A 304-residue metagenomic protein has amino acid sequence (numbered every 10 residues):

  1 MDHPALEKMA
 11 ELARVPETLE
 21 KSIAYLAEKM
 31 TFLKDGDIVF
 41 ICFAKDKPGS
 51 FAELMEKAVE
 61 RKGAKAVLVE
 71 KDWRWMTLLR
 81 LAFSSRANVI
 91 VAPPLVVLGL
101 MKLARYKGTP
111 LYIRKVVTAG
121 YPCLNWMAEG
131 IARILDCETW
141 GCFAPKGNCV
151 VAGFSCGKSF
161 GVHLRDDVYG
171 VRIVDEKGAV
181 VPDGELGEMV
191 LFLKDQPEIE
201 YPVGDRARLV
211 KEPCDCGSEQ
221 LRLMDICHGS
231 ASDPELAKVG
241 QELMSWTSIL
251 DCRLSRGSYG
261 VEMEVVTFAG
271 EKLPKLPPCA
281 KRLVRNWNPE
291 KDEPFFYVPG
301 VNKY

Functional and structural regions predicted by a protein language model:
M1-I134, W140, D251, N288-K291 (+1 more regions): Active-site phosphate/ATP/adenylate-binding loop shared across adenylate-forming ligases
T31, A82, G108-T109, H163 (+3 more regions): Structural motif
V69-K71, C142-A144, V174, V266-F268: Conserved beta-strand termini and adjacent loop/short-helix elements that scaffold enzyme active sites in alpha/beta
R74-M76, N148, E271-L273: A short acidic, often aromatic-flanked loop/helix-cap motif at beta-alpha or helix-coil junctions that lines enzyme
I90, T118, V190-L191, K238 (+1 more regions): Short, hydrophobic beta-strand segments that form beta-sheet elements in well-ordered domains
Y106, P197-G204, R208-Y304: AMP-binding adenylation
Y112, D167, Y259-V261: Residue-level signal for beta-strand positions within conserved beta-sheet cores that form or flank
C123, E129-C214: Conserved AMP-binding/adenylate-forming
